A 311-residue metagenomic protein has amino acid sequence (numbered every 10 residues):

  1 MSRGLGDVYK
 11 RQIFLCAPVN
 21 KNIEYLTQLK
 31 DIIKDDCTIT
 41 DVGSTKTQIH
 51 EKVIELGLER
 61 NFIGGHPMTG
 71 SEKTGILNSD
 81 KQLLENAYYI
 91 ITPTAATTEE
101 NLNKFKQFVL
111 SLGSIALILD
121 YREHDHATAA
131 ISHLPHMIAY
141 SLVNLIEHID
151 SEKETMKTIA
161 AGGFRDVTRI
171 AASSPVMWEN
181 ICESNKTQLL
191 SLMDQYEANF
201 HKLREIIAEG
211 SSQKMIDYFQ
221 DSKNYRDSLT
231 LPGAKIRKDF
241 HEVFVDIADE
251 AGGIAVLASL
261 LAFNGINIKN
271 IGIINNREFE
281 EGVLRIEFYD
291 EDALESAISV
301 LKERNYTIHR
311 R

Functional and structural regions predicted by a protein language model:
M1-Y9: Single conserved hydrophobic/aromatic residue that forms the stacking wall/gate of nucleotide- or nucleobase-binding
I13-F14, T40: N-terminal Rossmann-like NAD(P) cofactor-binding module of classical short-chain dehydrogenase/reductase
C16-P18, G43, P93: Glycine-rich, N-terminal phosphate-binding loop of Rossmann-like dinucleotide-binding domains
C16-Q28: Beta-loop-alpha module in the N-terminal Rossmann-like domain of NAD(P)-dependent dehydrogenases, especially those
Y25-L77: Rossmann-like NAD(P)(H) cofactor-binding subdomain of soluble oxidoreductases
L83-I170: Internal alpha-helical scaffold of NAD(P)-dependent oxidoreductase catalytic cores
E152-S222: Interdomain hinge/lid region at the active-site interface of Rossmann-like NAD(P)-dependent oxidoreductases
Y225-R311: A conserved regulatory-domain signal marking ACT and ACT-like small-molecule sensing domains and adjacent regulatory
